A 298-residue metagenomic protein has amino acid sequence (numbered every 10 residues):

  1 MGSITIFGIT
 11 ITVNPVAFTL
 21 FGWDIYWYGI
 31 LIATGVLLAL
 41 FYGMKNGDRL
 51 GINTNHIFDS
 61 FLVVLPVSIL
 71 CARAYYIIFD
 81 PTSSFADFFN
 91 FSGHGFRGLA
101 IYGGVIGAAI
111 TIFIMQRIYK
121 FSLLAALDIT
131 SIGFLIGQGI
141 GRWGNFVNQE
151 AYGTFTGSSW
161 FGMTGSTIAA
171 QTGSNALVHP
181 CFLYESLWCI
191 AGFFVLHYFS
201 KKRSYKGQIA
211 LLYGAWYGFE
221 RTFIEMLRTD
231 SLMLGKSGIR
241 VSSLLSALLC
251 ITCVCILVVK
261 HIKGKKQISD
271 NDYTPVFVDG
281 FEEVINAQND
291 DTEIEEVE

Functional and structural regions predicted by a protein language model:
M1-E298: A feature for loop-to-transmembrane-helix boundaries and adjacent hydrophobic helices in multi-pass integral membrane
